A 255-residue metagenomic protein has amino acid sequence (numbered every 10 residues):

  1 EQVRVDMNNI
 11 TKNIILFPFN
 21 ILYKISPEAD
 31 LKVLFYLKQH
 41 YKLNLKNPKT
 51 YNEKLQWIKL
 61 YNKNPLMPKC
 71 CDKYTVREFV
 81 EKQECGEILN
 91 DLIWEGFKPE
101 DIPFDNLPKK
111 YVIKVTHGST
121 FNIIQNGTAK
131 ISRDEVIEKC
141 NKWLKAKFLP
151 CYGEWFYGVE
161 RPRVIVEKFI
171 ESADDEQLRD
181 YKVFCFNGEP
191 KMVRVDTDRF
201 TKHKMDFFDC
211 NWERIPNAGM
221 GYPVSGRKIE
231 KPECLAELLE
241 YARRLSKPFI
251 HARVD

Functional and structural regions predicted by a protein language model:
E1-N62: Membrane-proximal basic amphipathic "stem/tether" segments
N47-A129, C140-W155: A conserved helix-loop-beta module that forms one wall/lid of the active-site cleft in ATP-utilizing catalytic domains
F97-K98, I170-S172, H251: Short beta-turn/strand-loop junction motif enriched in small, turn-promoting residues
E100, R179-D180, A252: Residue-level marker for the onset of beta-strands and adjacent loop->beta junctions in well-ordered domains
L107, S132-G221: Phosphate-binding site of ATP-dependent enzymes
V159-R163, D206-V254: A long amphipathic alpha-helix within ATP-dependent nucleotide-binding catalytic cores
